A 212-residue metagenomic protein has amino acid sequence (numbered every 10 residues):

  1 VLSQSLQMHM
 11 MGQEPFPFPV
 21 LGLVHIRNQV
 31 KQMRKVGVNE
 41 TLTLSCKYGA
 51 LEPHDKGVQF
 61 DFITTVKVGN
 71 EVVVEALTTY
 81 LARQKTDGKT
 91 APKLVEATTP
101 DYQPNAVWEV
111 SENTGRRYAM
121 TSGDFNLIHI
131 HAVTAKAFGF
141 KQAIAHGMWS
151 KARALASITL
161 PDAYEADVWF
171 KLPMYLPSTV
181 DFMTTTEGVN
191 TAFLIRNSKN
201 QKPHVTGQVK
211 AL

Functional and structural regions predicted by a protein language model:
V1-H25, D87-P161: Hot-dog-fold acyl-thioester-processing enzymes
G12-P19, M33, K47-A50, P92 (+3 more regions): Short secondary-structure boundary micro-motifs
V20-K35, D162-K171: Small beta-barrel nucleic-acid-binding modules, principally OB-folds
I26, K31-V110, M174-L176, M183-L212: HotDog/MaoC-like acyl-thioester-processing domains
V133-D181, T185-V189, I195-S198, T206: Catalytic-pocket segment enriched in acidic/His residues
